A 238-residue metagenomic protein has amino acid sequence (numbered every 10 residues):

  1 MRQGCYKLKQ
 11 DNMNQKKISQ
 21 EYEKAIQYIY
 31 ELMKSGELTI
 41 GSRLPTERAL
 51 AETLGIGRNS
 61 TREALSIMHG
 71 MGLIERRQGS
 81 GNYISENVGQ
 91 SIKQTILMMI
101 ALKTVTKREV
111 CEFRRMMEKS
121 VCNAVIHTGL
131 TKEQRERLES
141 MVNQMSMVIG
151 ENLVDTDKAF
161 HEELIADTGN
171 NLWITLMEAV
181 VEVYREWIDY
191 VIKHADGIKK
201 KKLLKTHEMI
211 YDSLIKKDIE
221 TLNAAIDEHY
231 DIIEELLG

Functional and structural regions predicted by a protein language model:
R2-M116, H127: Short linear motifs at protein or domain termini
L32, Q144, V148, I165-D167 (+1 more regions): Hydrophobic side-chain positions on well-ordered alpha-helices, corresponding to helix-helix packing/interface faces
E47, N170-N171, K217-D218: Short loop-to-helix capping motifs
A101, F113-L130, K158-D196: Hydrophobic, amphipathic alpha-helical faces that serve as interaction scaffolds
V110, Q134-L138, L153, D157 (+5 more regions): Hydrophobic packing residues in well-ordered alpha-helices of helical domains and bundles
C122-D157: Exposed, interaction-prone assembly regions rather than primary DNA-binding/catalytic cores
S140-S146, A159, E182-G238: C-terminal all-alpha effector/ligand-binding and dimerization domain of prokaryotic HTH-type transcriptional repressors
